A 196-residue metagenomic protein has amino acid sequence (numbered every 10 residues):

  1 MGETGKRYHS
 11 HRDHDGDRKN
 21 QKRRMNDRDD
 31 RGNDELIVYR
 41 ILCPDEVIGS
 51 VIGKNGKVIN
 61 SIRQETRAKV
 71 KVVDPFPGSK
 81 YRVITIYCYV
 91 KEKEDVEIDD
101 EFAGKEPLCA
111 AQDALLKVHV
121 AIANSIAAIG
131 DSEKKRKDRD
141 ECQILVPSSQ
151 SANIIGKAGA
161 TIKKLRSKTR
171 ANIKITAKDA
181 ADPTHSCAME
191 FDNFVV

Functional and structural regions predicted by a protein language model:
M1-S50, V58-S148, T176-V196: Low-complexity, intrinsically disordered regulatory regions of RNA-binding proteins
G53-G56, G156-G159: Periodic glycine anchor positions in long extracellular repeat architectures
P147-Q150, A158-D179: Tubulin/FtsZ superfamily GTPase core signature
